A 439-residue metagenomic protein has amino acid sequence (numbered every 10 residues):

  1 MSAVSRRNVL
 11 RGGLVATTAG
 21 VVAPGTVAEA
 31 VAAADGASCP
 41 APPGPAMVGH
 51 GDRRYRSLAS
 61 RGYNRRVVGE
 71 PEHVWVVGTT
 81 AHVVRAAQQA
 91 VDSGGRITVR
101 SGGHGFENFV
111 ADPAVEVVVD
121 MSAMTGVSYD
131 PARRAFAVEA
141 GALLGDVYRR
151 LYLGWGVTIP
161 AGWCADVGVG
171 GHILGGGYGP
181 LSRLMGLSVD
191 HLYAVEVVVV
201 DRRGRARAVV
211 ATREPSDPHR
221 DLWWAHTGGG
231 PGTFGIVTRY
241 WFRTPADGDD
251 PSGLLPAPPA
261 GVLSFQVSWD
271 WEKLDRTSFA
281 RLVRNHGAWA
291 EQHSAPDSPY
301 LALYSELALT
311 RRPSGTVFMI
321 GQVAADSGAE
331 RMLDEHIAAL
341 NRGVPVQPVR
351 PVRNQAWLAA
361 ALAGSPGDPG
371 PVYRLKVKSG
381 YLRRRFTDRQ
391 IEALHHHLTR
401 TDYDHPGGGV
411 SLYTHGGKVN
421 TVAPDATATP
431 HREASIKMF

Functional and structural regions predicted by a protein language model:
M1-T17: N-terminal secretory signal peptides and thylakoid transit peptides that target proteins across membranes
A19-A37: C-terminal region of N-terminal signal peptides and the immediate post-cleavage residues of exported proteins
G36-Y63, G102, E107-V110, S252-F439: Cofactor-binding catalytic cores of oxidoreductases
D52, Y63-M124: Glycine-rich N-terminal segment of FAD-binding domains in flavoprotein oxidoreductases, spanning the beta-loop-helix
R65, V110-E139, P180, L184-M185 (+3 more regions): Glycine-/small-residue-rich beta-strand-loop submotif within the FAD-binding core of flavoenzymes
D92-R96, A114-V115, G154-T158, T233 (+2 more regions): Loop/turn elements at helix/coil->beta-strand transitions in domains of secreted/extracellular proteins
R134-V138, A142-Y152, G168-V169, R353-W357: Short, structural beta-strand-to-alpha-helix junction motif
A161, D166-D270: FAD-binding subdomain of flavoenzyme oxidoreductases
